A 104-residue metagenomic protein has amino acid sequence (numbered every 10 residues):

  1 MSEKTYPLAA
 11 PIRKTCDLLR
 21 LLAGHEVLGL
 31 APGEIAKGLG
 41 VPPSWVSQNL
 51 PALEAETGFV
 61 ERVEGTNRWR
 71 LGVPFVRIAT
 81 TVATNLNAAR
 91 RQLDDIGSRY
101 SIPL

Functional and structural regions predicted by a protein language model:
S2-V76: N-terminal helix-turn-helix
G38-G40, T80, A88-R90: Short, low-complexity, polar/charged sequence segments that are solvent-exposed and flexible
V76-A83: Glycine-rich tight-turn/loop motif centered on a GG-T
A83-L104: Amphipathic alpha-helical dimerization/coiled-coil segments that flank or bridge DNA-binding/regulatory modules
